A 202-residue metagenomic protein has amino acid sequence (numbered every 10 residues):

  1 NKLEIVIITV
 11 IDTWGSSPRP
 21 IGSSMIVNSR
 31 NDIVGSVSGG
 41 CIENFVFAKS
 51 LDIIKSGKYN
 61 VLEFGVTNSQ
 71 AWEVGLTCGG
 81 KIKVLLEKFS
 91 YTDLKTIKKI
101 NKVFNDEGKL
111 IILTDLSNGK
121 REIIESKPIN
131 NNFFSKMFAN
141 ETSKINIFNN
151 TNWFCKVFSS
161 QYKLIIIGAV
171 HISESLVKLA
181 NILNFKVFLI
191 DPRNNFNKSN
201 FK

Functional and structural regions predicted by a protein language model:
N1-F201: Segments forming oxygen-rich coordination pockets for charged ligands
